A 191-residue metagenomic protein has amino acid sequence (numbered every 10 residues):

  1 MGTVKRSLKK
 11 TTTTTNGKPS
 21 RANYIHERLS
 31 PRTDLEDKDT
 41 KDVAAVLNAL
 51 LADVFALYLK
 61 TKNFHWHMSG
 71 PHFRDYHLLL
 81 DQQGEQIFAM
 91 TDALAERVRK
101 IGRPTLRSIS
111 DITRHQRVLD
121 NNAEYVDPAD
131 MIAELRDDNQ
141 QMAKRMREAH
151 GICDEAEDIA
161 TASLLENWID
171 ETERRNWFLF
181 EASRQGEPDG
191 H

Functional and structural regions predicted by a protein language model:
G2-T11, F73, E85, T105-T113 (+3 more regions): Long, contiguous binding/interaction regions
G2-T33: Acidic, low-complexity proline/glycine-rich segments
R28-L50, P128: Disorder-to-helix initiation segments
D34-D42, L57-Q82, A149-A160: Helix-loop segments that flank and shape redox-cofactor active sites
L51, Y58, H65, G84 (+6 more regions): A structural signal for well-ordered alpha-helices, especially hydrophobic packing surfaces of coiled-coils
H65-M68, L94, V98-I101, T105 (+4 more regions): Leucine-rich amphipathic alpha-helices with coiled-coil/heptad-repeat character
M68, H72-D111: Conserved alpha-helical segments that form or flank metal/cofactor-binding pockets of metalloenzymes
E96, S110-N167: Acidic/histidine-rich alpha-helical segments that form the ligand environment of transition-metal centers
